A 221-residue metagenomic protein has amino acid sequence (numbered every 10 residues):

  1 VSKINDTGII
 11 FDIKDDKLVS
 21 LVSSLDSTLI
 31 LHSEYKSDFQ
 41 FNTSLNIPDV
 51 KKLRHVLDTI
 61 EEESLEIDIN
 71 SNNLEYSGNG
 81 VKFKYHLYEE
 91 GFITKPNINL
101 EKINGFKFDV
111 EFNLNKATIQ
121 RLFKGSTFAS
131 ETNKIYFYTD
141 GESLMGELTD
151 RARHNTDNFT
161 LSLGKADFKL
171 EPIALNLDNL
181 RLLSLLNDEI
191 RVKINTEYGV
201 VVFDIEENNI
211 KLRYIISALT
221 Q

Functional and structural regions predicted by a protein language model:
V1-H86, K107-Q221: DNA polymerase processivity clamps
E90-D109: Long, charge-dense
